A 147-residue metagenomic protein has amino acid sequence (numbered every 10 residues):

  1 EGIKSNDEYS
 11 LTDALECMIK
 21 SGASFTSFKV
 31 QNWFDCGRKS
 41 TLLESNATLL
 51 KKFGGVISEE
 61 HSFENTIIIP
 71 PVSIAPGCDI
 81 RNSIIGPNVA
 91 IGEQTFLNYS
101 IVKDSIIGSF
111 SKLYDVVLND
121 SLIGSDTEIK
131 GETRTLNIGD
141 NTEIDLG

Functional and structural regions predicted by a protein language model:
E1-L49: Catalytic-core segments of class I nucleotidyltransferases/pyrophosphorylases that form NMP-activated intermediates
K4-D7, N46-A47, G55, G124 (+1 more regions): Short, low-complexity, polar/charged sequence segments that are solvent-exposed and flexible
S24-T26, G54-I57: Short, structured loop/turn "capping" segments at alpha-beta junctions
D35, L50-K51, L122, I138: Alpha-helix termini
R38, K51-K52, R81, R134: Arginine residue identity/basic-tract feature
I57, H61-G147: Structural signal for interior beta-strand "rungs" in well-ordered beta-sheet cores of soluble enzyme domains
